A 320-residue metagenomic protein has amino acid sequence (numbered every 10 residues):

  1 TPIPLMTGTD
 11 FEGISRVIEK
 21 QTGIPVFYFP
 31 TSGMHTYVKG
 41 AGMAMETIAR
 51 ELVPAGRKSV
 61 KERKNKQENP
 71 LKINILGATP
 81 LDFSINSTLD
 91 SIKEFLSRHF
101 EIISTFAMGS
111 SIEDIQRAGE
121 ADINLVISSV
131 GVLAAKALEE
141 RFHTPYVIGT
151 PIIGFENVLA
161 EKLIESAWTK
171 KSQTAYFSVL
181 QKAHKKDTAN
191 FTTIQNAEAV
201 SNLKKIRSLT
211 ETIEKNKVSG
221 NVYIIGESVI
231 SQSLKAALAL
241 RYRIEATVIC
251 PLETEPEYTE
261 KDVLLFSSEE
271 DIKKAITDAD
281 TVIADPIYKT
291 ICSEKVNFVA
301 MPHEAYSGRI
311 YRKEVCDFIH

Functional and structural regions predicted by a protein language model:
T1-H320: An N-terminal assembly and electron-transfer interface module characteristic of large anaerobic redox and radical
